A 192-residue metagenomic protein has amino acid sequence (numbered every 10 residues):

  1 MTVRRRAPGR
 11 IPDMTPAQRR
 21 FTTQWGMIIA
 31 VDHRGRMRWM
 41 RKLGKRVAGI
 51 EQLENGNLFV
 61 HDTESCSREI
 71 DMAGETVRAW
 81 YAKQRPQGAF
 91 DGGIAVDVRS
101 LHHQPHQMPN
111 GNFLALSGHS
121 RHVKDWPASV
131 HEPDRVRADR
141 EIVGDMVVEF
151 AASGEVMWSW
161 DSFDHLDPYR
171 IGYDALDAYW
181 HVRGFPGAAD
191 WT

Functional and structural regions predicted by a protein language model:
M1-T192: Histidine-/acidic-rich catalytic cores in large beta-rich domains
